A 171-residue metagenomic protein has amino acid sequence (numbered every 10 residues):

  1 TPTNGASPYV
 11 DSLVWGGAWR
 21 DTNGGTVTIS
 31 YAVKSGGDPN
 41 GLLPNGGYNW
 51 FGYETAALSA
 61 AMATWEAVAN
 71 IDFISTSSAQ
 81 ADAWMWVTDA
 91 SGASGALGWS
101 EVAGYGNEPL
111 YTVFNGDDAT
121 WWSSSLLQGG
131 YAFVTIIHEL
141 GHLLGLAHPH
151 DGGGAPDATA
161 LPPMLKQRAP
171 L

Functional and structural regions predicted by a protein language model:
T1-Y53, S94-V102: Disordered inhibitory propeptide/activation segment of secreted metzincin zinc metalloprotease zymogens, centered on
T26-T28, V68-D72, A81-A83, L110 (+1 more regions): Loop/turn elements at helix/coil->beta-strand transitions in domains of secreted/extracellular proteins
S30-P39, W99-Q128, P170: Active-site scaffold of zinc-dependent metalloenzymes
Y31, W65, F114, H138-G141: Divalent metal-coordination and catalytic microenvironments
P44-E54, N115-I136: Short pre-active-site segment immediately N-terminal to the catalytic Zn-binding motif
N45-A79, I137: Zn2+-dependent metallopeptidase catalytic core
A63-W84, G92-G95, A103-G106, A147-G153: Short, well-structured beta-strand/strand-turn elements
V87-S94, S100-V102, G130-L171: The catalytic-center signature of Zn2+-dependent metalloproteases
